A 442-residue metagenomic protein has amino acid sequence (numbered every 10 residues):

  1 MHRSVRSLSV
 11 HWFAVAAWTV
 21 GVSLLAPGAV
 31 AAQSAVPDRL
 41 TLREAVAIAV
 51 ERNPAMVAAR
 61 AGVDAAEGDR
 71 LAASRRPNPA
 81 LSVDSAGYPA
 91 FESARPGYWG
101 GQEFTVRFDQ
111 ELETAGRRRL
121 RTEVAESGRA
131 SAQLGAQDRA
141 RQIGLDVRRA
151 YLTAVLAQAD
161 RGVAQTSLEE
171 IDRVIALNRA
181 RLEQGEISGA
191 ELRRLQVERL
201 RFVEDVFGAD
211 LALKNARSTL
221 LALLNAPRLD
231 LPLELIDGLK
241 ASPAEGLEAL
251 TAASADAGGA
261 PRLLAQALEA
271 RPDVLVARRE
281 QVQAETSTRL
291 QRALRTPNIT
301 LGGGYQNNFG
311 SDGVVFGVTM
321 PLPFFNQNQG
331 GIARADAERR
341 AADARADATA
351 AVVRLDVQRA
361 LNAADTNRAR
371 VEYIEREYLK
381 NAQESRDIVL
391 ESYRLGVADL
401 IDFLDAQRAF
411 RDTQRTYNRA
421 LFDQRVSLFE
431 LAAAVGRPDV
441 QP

Functional and structural regions predicted by a protein language model:
M1-V10, A32-S34, T416-P442: Acidic, low-complexity, intrinsically disordered peripheral segments
H2-R3, A136-Q266, N367: Periplasmic alpha-helical coiled-coil/stalk elements that build and connect Gram-negative outer-membrane
W12-P27: Bacterial N-terminal signal peptides
A31-Y88, Q102, R107-L112, L120 (+5 more regions): Bacterial Sec-pathway N-terminal export signals of envelope proteins
A47-V57, D64-P79, V106-V124, L134-R141 (+8 more regions): A glycine-/polar-enriched beta->alpha junction
A58-R70, R139, I143-A164, R173-I175 (+5 more regions): Amphipathic alpha-helical coiled-coil segments
S85-F91, L112, Y305-F309, L322-F324 (+1 more regions): Transmembrane beta-strands of outer-membrane beta-barrel pores
G100-F104, G310-V314: Residues that define the transmembrane beta-barrel architecture of outer-membrane proteins
